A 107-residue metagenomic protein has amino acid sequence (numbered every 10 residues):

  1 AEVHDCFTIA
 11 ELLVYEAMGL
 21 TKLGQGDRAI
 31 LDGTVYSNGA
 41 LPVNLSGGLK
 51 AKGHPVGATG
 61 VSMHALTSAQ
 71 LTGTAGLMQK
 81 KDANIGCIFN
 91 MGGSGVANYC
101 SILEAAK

Functional and structural regions predicted by a protein language model:
A1-K107: Claisen-condensing/thiolase-fold acyl-transfer catalytic domains that form or cleave C-C bonds in fatty acid
